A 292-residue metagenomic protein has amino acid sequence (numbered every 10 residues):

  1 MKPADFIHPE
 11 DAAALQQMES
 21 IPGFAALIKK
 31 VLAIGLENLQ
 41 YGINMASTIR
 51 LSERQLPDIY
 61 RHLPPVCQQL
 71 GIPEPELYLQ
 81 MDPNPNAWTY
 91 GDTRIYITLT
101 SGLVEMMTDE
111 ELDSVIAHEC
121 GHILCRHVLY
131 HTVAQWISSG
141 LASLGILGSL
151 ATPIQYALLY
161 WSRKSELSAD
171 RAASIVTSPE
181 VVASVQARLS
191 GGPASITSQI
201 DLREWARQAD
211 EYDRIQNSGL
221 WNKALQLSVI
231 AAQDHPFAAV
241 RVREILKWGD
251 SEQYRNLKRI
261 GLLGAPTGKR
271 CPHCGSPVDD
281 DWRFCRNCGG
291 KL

Functional and structural regions predicted by a protein language model:
M1-T93, S251-L292: Hydrophobic or amphipathic, alpha-helical segments that drive membrane association/targeting
G23, P83-T89, V176-G264: Active-site-proximal gating segments in proteases and membrane effectors
S47, R54-D58, V66-I72, A151-I215 (+1 more regions): Short helix/loop segments within enzyme catalytic domains that coordinate or immediately flank catalytic cofactors
L63, L99, A169, F237: Residue-level signature of catalytic and energy-coupling elements of molecular machines, predominantly ATP/GTP-dependent
L99-S114: Short pre-active-site segment immediately N-terminal to the catalytic Zn-binding motif
M107, I116-C125, S168, A172: Active-site His/Glu-centered metal-binding helix of metallohydrolases
C120-S139: Catalytic Zn2+-binding segment of zinc metalloproteases
W136-Q155: Hydrophobic, aromatic-rich membrane-embedded alpha-helical segments
